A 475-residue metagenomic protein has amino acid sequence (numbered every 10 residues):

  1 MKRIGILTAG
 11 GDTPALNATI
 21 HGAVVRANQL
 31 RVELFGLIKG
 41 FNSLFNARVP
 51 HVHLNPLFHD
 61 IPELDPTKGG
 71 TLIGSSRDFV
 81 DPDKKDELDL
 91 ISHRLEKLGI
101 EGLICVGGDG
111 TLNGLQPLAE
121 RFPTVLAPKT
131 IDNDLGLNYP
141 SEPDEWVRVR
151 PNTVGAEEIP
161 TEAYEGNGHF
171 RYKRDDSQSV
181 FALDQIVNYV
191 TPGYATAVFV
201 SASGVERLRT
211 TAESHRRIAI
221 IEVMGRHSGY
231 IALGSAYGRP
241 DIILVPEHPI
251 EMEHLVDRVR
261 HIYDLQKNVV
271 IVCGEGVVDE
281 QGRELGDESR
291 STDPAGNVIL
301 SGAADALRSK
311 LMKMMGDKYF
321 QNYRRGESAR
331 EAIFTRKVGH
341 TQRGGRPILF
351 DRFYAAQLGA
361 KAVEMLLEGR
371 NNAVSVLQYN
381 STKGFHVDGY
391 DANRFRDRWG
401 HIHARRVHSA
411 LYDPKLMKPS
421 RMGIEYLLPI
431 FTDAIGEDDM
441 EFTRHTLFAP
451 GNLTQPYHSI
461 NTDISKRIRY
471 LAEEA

Functional and structural regions predicted by a protein language model:
M1-I4: Extreme N-terminal starter segment of soluble prokaryotic enzymes
A9-D12, L37-S43, R77-D78, G108-T111 (+7 more regions): Short, ordered loop/turn segments at secondary-structure junctions
T13, N17, D81-D89, K97 (+15 more regions): Electropositive phosphate-/nucleotide-binding environments in soluble metabolic enzymes
A18-N28: Histidine-anchored nucleotide/phosphate-binding helix
R26-L98: Glycine-rich nucleotide/cofactor/substrate-binding loop typically near the N-terminus or early in the first domain
L34, G102-G107, N113-P117, P123-V125 (+1 more regions): Accessory alpha-helical/coil subdomains and C-terminal extensions that flank or cap enzyme catalytic cores
D287-A475: C-terminal non-catalytic interaction/assembly regions of soluble proteins
